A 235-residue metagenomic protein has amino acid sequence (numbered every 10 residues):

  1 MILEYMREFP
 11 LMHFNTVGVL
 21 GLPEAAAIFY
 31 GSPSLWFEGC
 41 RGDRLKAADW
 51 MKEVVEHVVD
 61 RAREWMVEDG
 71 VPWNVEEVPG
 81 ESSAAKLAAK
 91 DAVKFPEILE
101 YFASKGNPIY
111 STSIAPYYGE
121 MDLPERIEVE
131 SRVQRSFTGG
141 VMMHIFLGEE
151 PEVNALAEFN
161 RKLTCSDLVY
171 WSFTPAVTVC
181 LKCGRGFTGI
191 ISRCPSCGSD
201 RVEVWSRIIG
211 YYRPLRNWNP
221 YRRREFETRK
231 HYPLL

Functional and structural regions predicted by a protein language model:
M1-L235: Long, C-terminal-biased catalytic regions of enzyme "large/alpha" subunits
